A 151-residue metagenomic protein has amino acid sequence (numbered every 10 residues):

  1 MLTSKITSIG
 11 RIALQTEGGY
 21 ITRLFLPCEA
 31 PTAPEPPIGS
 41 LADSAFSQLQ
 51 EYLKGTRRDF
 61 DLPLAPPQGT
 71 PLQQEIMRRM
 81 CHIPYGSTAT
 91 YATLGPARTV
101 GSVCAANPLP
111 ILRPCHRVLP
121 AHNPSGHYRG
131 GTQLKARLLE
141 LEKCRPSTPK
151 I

Functional and structural regions predicted by a protein language model:
M1-E17: DNA-contacting interfaces and partner/effector-binding or oligomerization modules in DNA-centric proteins
T3-S8, T56-I151: Nucleic acid-binding interface residues in structured DNA/RNA-binding domains, emphasizing the DNA-engaging scaffolds
R11, Y20-I21, R117: Structural motif
E17, I38-A45, L72, P96 (+1 more regions): Alpha-helical structural motif
G18-C28, P124-H127: Short, well-ordered strand-loop elements centered on a beta-strand within folded domains, enriched for acidic residues
T22, L26, S47-E51, R78 (+1 more regions): Generic alpha-helical structural context detector
P27-Q48: Acidic, aromatic-enriched beta-alpha/helix-loop junctions
A45-D59: Alpha-helical ds-nucleic-acid-binding substructure associated with the helix-hairpin-helix region of base-excision DNA
